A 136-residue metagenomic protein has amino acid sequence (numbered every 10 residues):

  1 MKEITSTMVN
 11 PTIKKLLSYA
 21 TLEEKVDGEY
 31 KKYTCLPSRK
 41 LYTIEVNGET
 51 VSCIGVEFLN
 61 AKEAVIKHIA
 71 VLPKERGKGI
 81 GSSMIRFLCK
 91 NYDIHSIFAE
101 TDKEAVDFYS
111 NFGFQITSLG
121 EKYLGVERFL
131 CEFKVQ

Functional and structural regions predicted by a protein language model:
M1-G28, E45: Short amphipathic alpha-helix that is part of the acyltransferase structural core
K32-S38: Short loop/turn motifs at secondary-structure junctions and domain boundaries
T43, E49-F58, K62-A70: Conserved beta-strand in the GNAT
A61-K62, Y123-E127: Short acidic/glycine-enriched loop/turn segments that link adjacent beta-strands
V71, G77-K90: Conserved acetyl-CoA-binding loop-helix of GNAT-fold acetyltransferases
K90-E104: Conserved GNAT acetyl-CoA-binding A-motif
K103-G125: Conserved active-site alpha-helix within GNAT-family acetyltransferase domains
